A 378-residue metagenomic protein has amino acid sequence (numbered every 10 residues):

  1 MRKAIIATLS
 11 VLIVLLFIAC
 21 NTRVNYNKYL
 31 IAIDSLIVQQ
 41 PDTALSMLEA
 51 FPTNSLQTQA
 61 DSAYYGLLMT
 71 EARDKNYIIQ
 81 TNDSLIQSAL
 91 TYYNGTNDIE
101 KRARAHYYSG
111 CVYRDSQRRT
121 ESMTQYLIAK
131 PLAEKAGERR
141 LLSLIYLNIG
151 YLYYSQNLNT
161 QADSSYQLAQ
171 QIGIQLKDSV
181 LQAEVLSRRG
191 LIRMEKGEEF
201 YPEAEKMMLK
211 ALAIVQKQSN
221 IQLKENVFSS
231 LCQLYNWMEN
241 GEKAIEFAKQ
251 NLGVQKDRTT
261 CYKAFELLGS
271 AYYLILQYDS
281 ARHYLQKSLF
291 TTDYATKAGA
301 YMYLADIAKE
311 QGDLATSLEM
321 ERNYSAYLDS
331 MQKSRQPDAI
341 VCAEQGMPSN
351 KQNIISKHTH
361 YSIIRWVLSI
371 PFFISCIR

Functional and structural regions predicted by a protein language model:
L16-A19: C-terminal motif of bacterial Sec signal peptides marking the signal peptidase cleavage site
R23, A60-S62, E100, R140 (+4 more regions): Residue signature of alpha-solenoid helical repeat architecture, marking inter-repeat boundaries and helix-start
V24-L45, E49, T53-N54, Q80-D83 (+3 more regions): Hydrophobic positions within repeat-based interaction scaffolds
N25-N27, Y64, R104, L144 (+4 more regions): Residue register of alpha-helical TPR repeats
S35-A50, N76-S88, R118-I128, N159-L168 (+3 more regions): Helix-turn-helix repeat elements of alpha-solenoid scaffolds
E49-N54, Q87-N94, L127-G137, Q167-K177 (+4 more regions): Amphipathic alpha-helical segments of tetratricopeptide repeats
N76, S109, S116, A136 (+9 more regions): Structural motif corresponding to the intra-repeat A-B loop/turn of tetratricopeptide repeats
